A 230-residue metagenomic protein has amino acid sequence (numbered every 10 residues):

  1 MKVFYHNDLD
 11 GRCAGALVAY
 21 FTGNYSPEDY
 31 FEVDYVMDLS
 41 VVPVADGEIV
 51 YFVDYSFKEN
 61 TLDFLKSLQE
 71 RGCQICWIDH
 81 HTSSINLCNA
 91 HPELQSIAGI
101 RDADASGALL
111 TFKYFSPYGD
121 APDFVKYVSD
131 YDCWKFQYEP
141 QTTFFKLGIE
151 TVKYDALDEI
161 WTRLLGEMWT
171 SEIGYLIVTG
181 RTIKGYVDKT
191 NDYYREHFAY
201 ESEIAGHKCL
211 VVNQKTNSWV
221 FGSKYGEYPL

Functional and structural regions predicted by a protein language model:
M1-T143, E159, D188, D192-L230: Replace "Mg2+/Mn2+-dependent" with "divalent metal-dependent
Y138-H197: Accessory alpha-helical/coil subdomains and C-terminal extensions that flank or cap enzyme catalytic cores
